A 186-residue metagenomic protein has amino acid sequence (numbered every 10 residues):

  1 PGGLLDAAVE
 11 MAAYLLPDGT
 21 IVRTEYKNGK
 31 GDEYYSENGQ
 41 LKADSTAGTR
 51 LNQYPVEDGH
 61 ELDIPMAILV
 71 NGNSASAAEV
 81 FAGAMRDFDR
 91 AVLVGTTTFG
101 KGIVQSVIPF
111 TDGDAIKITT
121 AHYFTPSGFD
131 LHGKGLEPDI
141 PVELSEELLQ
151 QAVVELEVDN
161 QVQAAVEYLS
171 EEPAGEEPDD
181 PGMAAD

Functional and structural regions predicted by a protein language model:
P1-A8, G59, D63, N71-A78 (+2 more regions): Solvent-exposed, acidic/flexible segments
P1-D6, E37-N38, A43-S45, T49-Y54 (+2 more regions): C-terminal recognition in membrane/secretory proteostasis and scaffolding
G2-L69, I103-I108, F124: Gly/Ser/Thr-rich loop/hinge elements
D6, E10, L16-D18, E61-M66 (+5 more regions): Extracytoplasmic
L15, M66, M85, G128 (+1 more regions): Terminal peptide-recognition signature
V22-E25, L93-T96, E176-G182: Surface-exposed patches in mature extracellular/periplasmic domains of secreted proteins
N73, F88-K101: Short, well-structured beta-strand/strand-turn elements
Q105-I108, I116-L148: Conserved P-loop NTPase
